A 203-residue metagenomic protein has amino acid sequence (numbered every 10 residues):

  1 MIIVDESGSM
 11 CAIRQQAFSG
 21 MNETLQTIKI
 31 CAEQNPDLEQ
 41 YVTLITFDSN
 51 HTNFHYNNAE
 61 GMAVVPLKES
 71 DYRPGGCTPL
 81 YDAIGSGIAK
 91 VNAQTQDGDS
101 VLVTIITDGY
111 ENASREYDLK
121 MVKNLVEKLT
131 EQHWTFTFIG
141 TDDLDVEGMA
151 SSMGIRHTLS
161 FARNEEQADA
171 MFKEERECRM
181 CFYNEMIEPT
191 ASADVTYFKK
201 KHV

Functional and structural regions predicted by a protein language model:
M1-V203: Acidic, low-complexity intrinsically disordered regions
